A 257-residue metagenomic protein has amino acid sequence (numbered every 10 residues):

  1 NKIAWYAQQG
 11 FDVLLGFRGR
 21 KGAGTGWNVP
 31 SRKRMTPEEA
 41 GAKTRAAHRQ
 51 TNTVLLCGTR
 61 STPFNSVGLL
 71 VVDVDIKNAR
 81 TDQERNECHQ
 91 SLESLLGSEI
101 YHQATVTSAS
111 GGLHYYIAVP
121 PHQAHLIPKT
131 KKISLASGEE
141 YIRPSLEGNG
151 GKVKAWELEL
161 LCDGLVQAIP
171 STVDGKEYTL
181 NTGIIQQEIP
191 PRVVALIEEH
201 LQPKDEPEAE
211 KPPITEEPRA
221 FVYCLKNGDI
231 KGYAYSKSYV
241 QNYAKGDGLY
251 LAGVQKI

Functional and structural regions predicted by a protein language model:
N1-E217, Y223-D247, Q255-I257: Conserved phosphate/metal-binding and DNA-contacting active-site motifs used in DNA phosphodiester-bond processing
